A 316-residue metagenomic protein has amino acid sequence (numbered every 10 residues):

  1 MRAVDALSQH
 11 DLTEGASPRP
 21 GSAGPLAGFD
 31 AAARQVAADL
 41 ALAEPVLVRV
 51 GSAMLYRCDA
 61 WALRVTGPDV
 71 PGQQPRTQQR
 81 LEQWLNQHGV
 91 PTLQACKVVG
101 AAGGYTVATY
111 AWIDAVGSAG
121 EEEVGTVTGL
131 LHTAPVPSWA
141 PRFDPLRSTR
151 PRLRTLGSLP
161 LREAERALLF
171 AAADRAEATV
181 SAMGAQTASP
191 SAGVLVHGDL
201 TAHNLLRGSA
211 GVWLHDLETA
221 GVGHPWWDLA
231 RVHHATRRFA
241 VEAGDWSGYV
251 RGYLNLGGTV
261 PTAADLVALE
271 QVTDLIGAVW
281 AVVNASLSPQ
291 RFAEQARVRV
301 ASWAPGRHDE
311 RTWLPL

Functional and structural regions predicted by a protein language model:
M1-L42: Juxta-kinase regulatory segment immediately upstream of eukaryotic protein kinase catalytic domains
S17, G21, T155-P160, G244 (+1 more regions): ATP/Mg2+ or Mg2+-diphosphate-binding catalytic cores that bind nucleotide phosphates or diphosphates via glycine-rich
L47, S52-A140: ATP-binding pocket architecture of kinase catalytic cores
R49-L63, A95, A178-L229, F239: Active-site acidic catalytic loop and adjacent metal/ATP-binding pocket of ATP-dependent phosphoryl transfer enzymes
V70, G117, L205, V222-H224 (+1 more regions): Conserved protein kinase catalytic core
T106-A119, T133-V136, P151-L161, D274-A293: A glycine-centered beta->alpha junction motif in the catalytic cores of kinase/phosphotransferase enzymes
V116-A171, T187-G193: A cross-family kinase active-site recognition segment
W226-G258, Q271-P289: Active-site activation/catalytic loop segments of kinase-like enzymes and analogous catalytic loops in related
